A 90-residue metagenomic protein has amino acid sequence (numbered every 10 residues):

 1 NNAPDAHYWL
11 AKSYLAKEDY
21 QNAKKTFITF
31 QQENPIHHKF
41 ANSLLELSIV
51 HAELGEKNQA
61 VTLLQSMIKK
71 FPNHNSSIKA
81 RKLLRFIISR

Functional and structural regions predicted by a protein language model:
N1-R90: Acidic, polar-rich low-complexity tracts and alpha-helical solenoid repeat scaffolds
